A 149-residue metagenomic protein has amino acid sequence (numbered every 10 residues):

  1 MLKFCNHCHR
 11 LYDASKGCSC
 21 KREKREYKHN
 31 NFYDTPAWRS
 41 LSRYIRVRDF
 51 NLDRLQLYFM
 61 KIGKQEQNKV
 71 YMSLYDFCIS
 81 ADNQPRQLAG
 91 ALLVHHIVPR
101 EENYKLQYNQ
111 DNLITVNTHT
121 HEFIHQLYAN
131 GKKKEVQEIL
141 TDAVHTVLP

Functional and structural regions predicted by a protein language model:
M1-K3: Short, intrinsically disordered N-terminal pre-domain segments
H7-R10, S15, A37-L93, N117: Short cysteine-rich loop/turn motifs with clustered Cys
A14-K24: Cysteine-rich micro-motifs
R25-P36: Surface-exposed cleft-lining segments at the edges of enzyme active sites
R48, H145-P149: Short Fe-S-cluster ligation motifs
M60-K69, L113-T141: Short Cys/His-centered divalent metal-binding micro-motifs
L92-R100, T118-I124: Histidine-centered catalytic micro-motifs
V98-L113: Short linker/helix segments within small regulatory modules
